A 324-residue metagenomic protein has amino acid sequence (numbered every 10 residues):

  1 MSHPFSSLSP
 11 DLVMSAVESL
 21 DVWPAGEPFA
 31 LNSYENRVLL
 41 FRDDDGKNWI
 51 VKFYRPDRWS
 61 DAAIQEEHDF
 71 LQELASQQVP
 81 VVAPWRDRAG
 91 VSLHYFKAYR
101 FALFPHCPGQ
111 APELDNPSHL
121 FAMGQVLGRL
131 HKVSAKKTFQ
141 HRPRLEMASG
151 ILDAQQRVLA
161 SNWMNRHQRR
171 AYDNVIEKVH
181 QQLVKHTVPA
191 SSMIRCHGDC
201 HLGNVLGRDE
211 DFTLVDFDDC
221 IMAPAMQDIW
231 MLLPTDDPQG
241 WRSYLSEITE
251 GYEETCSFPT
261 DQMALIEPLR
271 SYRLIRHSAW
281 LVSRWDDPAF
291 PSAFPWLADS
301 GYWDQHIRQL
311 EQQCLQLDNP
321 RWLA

Functional and structural regions predicted by a protein language model:
M1-R88, R208-D211, R321-A324: Conserved NTP-binding catalytic cores of kinases and kinase-like/nucleotidyltransferase enzymes across multiple kinase
E35-V51, P84, H180-I229: Active-site acidic catalytic loop and adjacent metal/ATP-binding pocket of ATP-dependent phosphoryl transfer enzymes
D43-F139: ATP-binding pocket architecture of kinase catalytic cores
P56, G109, F212, C220-M222 (+1 more regions): Activation segment
P56, Y99-L114, Q156-S161, H277-A293: A glycine-centered beta->alpha junction motif in the catalytic cores of kinase/phosphotransferase enzymes
E113-R170, M193, F294: A cross-family kinase active-site recognition segment
A225-S257, R273-A289: Active-site activation/catalytic loop segments of kinase-like enzymes and analogous catalytic loops in related
A279-A324: ATP/Mg2+ or Mg2+-diphosphate-binding catalytic cores that bind nucleotide phosphates or diphosphates via glycine-rich
